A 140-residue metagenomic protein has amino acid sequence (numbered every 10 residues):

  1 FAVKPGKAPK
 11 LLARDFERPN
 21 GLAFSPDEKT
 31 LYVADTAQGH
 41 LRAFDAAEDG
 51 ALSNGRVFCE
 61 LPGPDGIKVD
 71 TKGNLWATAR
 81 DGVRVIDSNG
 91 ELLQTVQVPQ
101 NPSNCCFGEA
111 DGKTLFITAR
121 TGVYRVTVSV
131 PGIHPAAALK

Functional and structural regions predicted by a protein language model:
F1-R18, D45-P62, V85-V98: Blade-edge beta-strand/turn elements of extracellular beta-propeller and related beta-sheet repeat scaffolds
A8-T30, R56, E60-R80, P99-K113 (+1 more regions): Beta-rich, blade/repeat-based domains predominating in secreted/periplasmic proteins but also intracellular
A23, T30-V33, R42-A47: N-terminal first-folded block
V33, V83-V85, I117: Hydrophobic aliphatic residue packing
G39-R42, V83-R84, V123-R125: Structural signal for beta-propeller blades
A43-A51, V128-P135: Short loop/turn segments immediately following beta-strands, especially the blade-tip and inter-blade linker loops
N104-K140: Blade-level signature of beta-propeller repeat domains, shared across WD40, Kelch, NHL, RCC1 and BNR/Asp-box propellers
